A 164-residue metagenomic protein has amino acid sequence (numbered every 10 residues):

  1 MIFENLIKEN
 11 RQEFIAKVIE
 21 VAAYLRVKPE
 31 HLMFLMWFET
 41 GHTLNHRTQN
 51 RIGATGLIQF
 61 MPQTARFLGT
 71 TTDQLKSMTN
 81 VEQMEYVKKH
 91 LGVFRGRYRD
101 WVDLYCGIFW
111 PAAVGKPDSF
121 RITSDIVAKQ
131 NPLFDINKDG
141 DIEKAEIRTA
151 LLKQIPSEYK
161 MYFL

Functional and structural regions predicted by a protein language model:
M1-K144, E158: Catalytic glycan-binding domains that act on GlcNAc-containing polysaccharides
D141, R148, Q154: Functionally critical loop-and-helix segments that line ligand-binding/catalytic clefts of soluble enzyme domains
I155-L164: Low-complexity, Gly/Ser/Thr/Pro-rich intrinsically disordered linker/tail segments
